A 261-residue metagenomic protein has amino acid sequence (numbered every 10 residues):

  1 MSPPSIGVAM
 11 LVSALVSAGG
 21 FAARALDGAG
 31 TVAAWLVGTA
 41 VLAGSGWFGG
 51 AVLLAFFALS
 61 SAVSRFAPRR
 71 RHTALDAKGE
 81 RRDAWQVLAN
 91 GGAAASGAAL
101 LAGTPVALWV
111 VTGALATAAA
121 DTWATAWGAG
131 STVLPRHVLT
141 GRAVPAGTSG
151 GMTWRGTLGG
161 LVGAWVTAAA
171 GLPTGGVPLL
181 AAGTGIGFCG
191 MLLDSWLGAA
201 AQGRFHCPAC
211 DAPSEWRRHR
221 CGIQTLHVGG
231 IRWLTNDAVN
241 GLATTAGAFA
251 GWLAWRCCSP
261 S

Functional and structural regions predicted by a protein language model:
M1-S261: Hydrophobic alpha-helical transmembrane segments
